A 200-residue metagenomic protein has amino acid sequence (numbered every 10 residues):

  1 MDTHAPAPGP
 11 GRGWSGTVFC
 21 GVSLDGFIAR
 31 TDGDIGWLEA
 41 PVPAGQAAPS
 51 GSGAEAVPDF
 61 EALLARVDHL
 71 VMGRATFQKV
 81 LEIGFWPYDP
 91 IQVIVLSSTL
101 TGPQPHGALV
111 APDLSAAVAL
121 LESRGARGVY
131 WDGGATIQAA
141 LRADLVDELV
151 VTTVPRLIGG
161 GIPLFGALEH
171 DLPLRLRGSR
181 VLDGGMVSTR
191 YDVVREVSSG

Functional and structural regions predicted by a protein language model:
M1-G200: Enzymes that bind and transform nitrogen-containing heteroaromatic metabolites
